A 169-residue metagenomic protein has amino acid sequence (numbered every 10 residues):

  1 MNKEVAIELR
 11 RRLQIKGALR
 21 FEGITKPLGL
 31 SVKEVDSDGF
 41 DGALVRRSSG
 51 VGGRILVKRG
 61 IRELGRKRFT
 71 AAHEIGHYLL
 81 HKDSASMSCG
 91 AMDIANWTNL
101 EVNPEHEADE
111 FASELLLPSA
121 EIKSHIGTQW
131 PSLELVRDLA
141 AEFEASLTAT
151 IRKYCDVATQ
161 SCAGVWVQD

Functional and structural regions predicted by a protein language model:
M1-D169: Active-site hotspot residues in diverse enzymes, especially metal/ion-binding acidic/histidine motifs
